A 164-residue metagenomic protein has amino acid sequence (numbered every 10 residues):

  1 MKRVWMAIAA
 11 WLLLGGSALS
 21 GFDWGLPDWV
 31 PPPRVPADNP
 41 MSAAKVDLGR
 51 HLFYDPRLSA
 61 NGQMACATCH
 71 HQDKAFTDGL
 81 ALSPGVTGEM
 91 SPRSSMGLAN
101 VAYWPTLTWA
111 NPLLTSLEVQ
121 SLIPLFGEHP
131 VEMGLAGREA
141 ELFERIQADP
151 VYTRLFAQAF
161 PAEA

Functional and structural regions predicted by a protein language model:
M1-R3: Positively charged n-region of N-terminal signal peptides that target proteins for export
W5, W11, A18-A164: Periplasmic c-type cytochrome electron-transfer domains
